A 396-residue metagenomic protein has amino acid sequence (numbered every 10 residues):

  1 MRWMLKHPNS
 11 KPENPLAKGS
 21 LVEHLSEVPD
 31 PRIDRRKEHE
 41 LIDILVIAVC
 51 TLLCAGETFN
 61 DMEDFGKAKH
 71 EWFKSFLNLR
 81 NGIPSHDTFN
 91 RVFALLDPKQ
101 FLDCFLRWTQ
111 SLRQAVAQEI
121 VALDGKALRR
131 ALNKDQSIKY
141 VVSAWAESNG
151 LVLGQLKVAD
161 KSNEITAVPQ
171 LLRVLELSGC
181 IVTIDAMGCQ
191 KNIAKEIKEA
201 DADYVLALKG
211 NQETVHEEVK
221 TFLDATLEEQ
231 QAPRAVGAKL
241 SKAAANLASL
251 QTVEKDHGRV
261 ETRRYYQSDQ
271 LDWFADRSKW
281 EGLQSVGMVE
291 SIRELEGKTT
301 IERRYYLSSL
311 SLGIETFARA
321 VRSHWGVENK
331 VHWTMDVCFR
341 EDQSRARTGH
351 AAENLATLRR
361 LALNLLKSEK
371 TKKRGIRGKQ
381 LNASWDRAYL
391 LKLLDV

Functional and structural regions predicted by a protein language model:
M1-L123, L128-A131, S143-Q155, P169 (+3 more regions): Dynamic "connector" segments at or just before major functional cores
I47, M62, S85, A122-K126 (+8 more regions): Short, conserved catalytic/metal-binding motifs centered on acidic residues
N133-Y140, T299-I301: Short, flexible loop/turn motifs enriched in small residues
I138-V141, K191-K209: A short alpha/beta connector and helix-capping loop motif
L156-V174: Active-site beta-loop-alpha junctions of metal-dependent nucleic acid enzymes, especially the RNase H-like/DDE
K157, M187, K209-N211: Short, ordered loop/turn segments at secondary-structure junctions
K209-R322: An anionic, glycine-rich sequence signature occurring as long contiguous blocks
A320-V396: Basic, amphipathic alpha-helical segments enriched in Lys/Arg and hydrophobic/aromatic residues
